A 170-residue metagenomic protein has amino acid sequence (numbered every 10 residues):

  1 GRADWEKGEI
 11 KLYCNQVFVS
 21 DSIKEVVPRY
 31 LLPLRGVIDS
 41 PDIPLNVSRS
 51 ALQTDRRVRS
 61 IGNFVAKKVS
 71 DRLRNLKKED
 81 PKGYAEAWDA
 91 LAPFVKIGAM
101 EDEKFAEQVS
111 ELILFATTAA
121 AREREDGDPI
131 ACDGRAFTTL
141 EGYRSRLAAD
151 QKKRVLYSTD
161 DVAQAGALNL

Functional and structural regions predicted by a protein language model:
G1-L170: Conserved GHKL (Bergerat-fold) ATPase module
